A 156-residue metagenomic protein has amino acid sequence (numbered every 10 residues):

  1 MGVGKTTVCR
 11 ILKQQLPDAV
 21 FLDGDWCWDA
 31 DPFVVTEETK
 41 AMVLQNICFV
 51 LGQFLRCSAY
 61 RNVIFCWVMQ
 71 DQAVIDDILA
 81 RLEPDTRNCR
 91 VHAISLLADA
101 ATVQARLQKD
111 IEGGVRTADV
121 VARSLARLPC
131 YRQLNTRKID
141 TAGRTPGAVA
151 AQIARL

Functional and structural regions predicted by a protein language model:
V3: ATP-binding Walker
T6-G52: Conserved substrate/cofactor phosphate-moiety recognition/catalytic segment in nucleotide-dependent phosphotransferases
R10, Q14, A80, R155: Short, well-ordered alpha-helices that flank and scaffold nucleotide-derived cofactor binding pockets
C27, Q70-D71, L97-T102, R144-T145: Conserved nucleotide-binding/hydrolysis micro-motifs of P-loop NTPases
E37-M42, R81-E83, D110-G114: Short, hinge-like loop/turn segments at secondary-structure boundaries
M42-R87: Glycine-rich phosphate-binding loop used to anchor ATP phosphates in small-molecule kinases, encompassing both
D85-L107, I139: Conserved phosphate-donor/acceptor-positioning beta-strand/loop module used by diverse small-molecule
K109-Q152: Small-molecule kinase domains that catalyze NTP-dependent phosphoryl transfer to phosphate-bearing small molecules
